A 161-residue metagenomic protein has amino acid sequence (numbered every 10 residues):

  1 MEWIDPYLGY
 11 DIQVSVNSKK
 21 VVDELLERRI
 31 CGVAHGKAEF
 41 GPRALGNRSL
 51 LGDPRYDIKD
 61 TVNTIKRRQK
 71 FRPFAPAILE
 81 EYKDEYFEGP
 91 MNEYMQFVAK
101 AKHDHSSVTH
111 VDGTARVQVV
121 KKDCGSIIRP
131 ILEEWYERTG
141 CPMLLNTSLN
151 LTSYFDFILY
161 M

Functional and structural regions predicted by a protein language model:
M1-M161: Flexible beta->alpha loop and helix N-cap segments adjacent to enzyme active/binding sites
